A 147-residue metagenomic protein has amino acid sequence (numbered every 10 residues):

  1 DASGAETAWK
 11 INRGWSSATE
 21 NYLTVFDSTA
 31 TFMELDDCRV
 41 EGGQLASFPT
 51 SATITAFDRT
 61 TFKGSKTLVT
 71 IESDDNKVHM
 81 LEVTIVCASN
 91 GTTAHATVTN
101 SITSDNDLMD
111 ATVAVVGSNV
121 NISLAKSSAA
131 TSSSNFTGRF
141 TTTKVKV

Functional and structural regions predicted by a protein language model:
D1-R39, D105-L108, T112-T141, V145-V147: Beta-strand-rich receptor-binding modules of extracellular spikes/adhesins
G4-E6, T19-E20, D74-V78, N90-T92: Short, solvent-exposed loop/turn segments that connect beta-strands within catalytic domains and beta-strand-rich
W15, T31, D75-V78, N100-I102: Acidic Ser/Thr/Pro-rich low-complexity disordered segments that often serve as glycosylated linkers/stalks around
D37-G64, E72-K77, N90-G91, S127-S133: Surface-exposed ligand/attachment interfaces on beta-rich extracellular proteins
I71-S73, C87-S89, K144-K146: Beta-strand elements of well-folded, non-transmembrane domains
V78-V86: Short, surface-exposed beta-strand/strand-loop-strand elements in extracellular ectodomains
V86-L108: Terminal beta-strand-rich extracellular "head" domains that mediate receptor/glycan or other ligand binding
